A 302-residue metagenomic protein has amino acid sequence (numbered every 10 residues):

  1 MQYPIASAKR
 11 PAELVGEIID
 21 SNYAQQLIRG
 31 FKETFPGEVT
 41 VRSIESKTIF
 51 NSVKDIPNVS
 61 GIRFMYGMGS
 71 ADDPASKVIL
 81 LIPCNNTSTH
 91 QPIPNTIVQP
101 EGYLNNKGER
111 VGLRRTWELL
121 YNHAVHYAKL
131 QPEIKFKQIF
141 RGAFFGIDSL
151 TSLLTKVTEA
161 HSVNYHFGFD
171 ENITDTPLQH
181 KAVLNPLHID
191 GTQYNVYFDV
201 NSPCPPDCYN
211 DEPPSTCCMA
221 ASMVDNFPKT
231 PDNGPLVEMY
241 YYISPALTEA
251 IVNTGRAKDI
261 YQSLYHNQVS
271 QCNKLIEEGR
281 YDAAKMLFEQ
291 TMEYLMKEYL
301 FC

Functional and structural regions predicted by a protein language model:
M1-C218: Detector for the mature cores of small, proteolytically processed and post-translationally modified peptide effectors
A220-C302: Long, compositionally biased charged/polar accessory segments in the mid-to-C-terminal portions of proteins
